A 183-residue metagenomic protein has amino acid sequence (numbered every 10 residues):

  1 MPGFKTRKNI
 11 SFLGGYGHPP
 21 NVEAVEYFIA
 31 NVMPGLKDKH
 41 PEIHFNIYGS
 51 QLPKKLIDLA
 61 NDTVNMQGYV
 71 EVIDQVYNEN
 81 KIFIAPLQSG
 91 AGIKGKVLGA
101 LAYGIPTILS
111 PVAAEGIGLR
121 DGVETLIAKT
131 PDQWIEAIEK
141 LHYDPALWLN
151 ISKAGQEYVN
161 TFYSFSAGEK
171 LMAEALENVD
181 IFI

Functional and structural regions predicted by a protein language model:
M1-E79: Conserved catalytic-core segment of nucleotide-activated headgroup transferases in glycan assembly
G17-P20, G92, L126, N160: Glycosyltransferase donor-binding loop in the core domain
T63, N78-G92, I105-P106: Acidic donor-binding loop of glycosyltransferase active sites
E71, Q88-G90, P106, V112-E115 (+1 more regions): Flexible glycine-rich beta->alpha loop in the catalytic core of nucleotide-sugar glycosyltransferases
K96-A100, P106-S110: Short hydrophobic beta-strand element within catalytic cores of glycosyltransferases and related nucleotide-activated
P111-I127: Short acidic/histidine- and often glycine-rich active-site loop of Leloir-type glycosyltransferases that engages
T125-D132, K140-P145: Conserved acidic donor-binding segment of nucleotide-sugar-dependent glycosyltransferases
L147-T161, G168-L171, N178: A short, well-ordered alpha-helix in the C-terminal region of glycosyltransferases
